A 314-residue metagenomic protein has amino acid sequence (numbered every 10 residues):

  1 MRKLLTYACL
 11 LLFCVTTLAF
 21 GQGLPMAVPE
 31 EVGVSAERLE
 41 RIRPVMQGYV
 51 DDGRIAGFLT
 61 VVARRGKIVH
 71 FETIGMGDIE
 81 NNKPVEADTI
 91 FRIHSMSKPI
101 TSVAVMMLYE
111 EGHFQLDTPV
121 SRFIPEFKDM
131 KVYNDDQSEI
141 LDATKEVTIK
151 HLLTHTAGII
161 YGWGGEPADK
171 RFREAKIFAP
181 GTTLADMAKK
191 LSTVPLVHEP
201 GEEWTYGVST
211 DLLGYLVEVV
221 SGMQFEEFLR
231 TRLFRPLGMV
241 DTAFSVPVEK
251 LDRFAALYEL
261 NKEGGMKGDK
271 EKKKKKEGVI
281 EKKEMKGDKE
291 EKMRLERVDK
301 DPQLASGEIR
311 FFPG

Functional and structural regions predicted by a protein language model:
M1-L4: Positively charged n-region of N-terminal signal peptides that target proteins for export
Y7-A19: Bacterial N-terminal signal peptides
F20-V28: Cleaved targeting-peptide boundary
A27-I93, H113-Q115, D129-S138: Short, conserved catalytic-motif segment at the N-terminal edge
A36-L39, R43, Q47, S102 (+8 more regions): Extracytoplasmic/secreted envelope proteins and their assembly/folding machinery, especially bacterial periplasmic
T73-G75, P119, E271: Short clusters of small/polar residues that mark proteolytic maturation junctions
D129-G314: Short, surface-exposed loop or secondary-structure junction motifs that flank catalytic or metal-binding residues
